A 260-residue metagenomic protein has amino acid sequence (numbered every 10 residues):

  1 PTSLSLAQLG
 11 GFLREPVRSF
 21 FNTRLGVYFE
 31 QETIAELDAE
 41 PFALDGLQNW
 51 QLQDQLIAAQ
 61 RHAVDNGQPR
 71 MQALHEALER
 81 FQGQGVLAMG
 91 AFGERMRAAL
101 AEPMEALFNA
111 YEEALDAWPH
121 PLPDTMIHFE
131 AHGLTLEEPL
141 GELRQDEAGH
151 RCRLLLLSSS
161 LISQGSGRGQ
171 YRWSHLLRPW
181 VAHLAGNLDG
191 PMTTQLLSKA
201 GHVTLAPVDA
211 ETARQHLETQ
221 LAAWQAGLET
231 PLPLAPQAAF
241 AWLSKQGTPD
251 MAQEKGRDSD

Functional and structural regions predicted by a protein language model:
P1-D260: Structural signature of nuclease core domains in nucleic-acid processing machines
